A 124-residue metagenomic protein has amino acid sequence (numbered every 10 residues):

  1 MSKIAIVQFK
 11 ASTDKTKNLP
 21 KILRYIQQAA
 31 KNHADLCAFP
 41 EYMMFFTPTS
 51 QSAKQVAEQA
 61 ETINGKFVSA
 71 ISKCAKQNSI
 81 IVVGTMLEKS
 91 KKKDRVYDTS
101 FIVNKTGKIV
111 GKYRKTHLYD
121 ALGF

Functional and structural regions predicted by a protein language model:
M1-T13, A38, T99, K112-K115: Active-site-proximal beta-strand elements of phosphoester/diester hydrolases
I4, N18, I26-Q55, A75 (+1 more regions): Active-site beta-strand/loop signature of hydrolases that rely on acidic residues for catalysis
V7-Y25: N-terminal phosphate-binding loop and adjacent alpha-helix
K10, M43-M44, L87-E88: Catalytic metal-binding/acid-base residues of hydrolase active sites
R24, Q28, S69-K73, K108: Alpha-helical scaffolding segments of alpha/beta enzyme cores, especially the outer helices of TIM-barrel or partial
T47-Q59, Y97-I102: Surface-exposed, active-site-proximal loop segments in enzymatic domains
T62-K89: A short, hydrophobic beta-strand-centered structural micro-motif
K73, S90-F124: Active-site catalytic loop in hydrolytic enzyme cores
